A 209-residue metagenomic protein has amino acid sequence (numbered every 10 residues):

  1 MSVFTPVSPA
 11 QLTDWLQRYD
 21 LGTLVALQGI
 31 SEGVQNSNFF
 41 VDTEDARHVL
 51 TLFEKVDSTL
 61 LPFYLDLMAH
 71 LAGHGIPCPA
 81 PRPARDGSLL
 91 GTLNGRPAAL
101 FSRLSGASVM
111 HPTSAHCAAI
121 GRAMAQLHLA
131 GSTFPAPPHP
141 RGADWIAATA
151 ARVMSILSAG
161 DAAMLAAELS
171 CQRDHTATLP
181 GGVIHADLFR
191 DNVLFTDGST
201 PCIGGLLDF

Functional and structural regions predicted by a protein language model:
M1-L27, L104-T133, F189-N192: Solvent-exposed, charged interface segments at domain starts and junctions
M1-R85, D197-C202: Conserved NTP-binding catalytic cores of kinases and kinase-like/nucleotidyltransferase enzymes across multiple kinase
F4, T92-L93, R141: A generic short alpha-helical patch detector that favors 3-5-residue windows in or near N-terminal regions
V7-R18, T133-P137, D144-A186, T196-P201: An alpha-helical support segment within catalytic cores of ATP-dependent transferases
E32, G87-S88, A143-D144: Short secondary-structure capping/turn micro-motifs that flank functional sites
N36-T43, V49-L50, P81, S170-F209: Active-site acidic catalytic loop and adjacent metal/ATP-binding pocket of ATP-dependent phosphoryl transfer enzymes
T43-P135, D161: ATP-binding pocket architecture of kinase catalytic cores
M124, P140-G142: Catalytic and binding regions of secreted/periplasmic enzymes and modules that target cell-wall glycans
